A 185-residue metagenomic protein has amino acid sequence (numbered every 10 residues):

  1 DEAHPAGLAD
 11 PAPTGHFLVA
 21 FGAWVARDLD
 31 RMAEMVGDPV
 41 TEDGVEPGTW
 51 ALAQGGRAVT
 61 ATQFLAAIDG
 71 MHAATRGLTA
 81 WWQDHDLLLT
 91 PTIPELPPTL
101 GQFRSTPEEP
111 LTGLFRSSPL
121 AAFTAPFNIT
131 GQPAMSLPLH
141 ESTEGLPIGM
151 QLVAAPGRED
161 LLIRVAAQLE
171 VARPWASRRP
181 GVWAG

Functional and structural regions predicted by a protein language model:
D1-A122, I129, G157, L161 (+1 more regions): Amidase signature
P133-L137: A short, aliphatic-rich beta-strand micro-motif
L139-S142: Short beta-strand micro-motifs enriched in acidic
L146-A155, L162-I163: Short, well-ordered beta-strand elements
